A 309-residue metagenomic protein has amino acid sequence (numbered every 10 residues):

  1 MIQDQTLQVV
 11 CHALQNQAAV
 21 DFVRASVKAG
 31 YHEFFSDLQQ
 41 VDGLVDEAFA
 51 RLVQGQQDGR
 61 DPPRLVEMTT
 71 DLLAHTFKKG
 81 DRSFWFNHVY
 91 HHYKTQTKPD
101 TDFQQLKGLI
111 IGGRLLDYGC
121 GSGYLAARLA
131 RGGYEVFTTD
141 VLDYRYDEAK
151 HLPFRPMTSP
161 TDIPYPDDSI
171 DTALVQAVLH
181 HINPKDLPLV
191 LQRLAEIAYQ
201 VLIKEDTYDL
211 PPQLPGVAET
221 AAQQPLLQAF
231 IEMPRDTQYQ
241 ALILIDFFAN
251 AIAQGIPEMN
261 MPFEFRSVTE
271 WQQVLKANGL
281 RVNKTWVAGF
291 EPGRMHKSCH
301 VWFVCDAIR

Functional and structural regions predicted by a protein language model:
M1-W85: N-terminal, positively charged/glycine-rich alpha-helical extensions of SAM-dependent methyltransferases
H92-G113: Conserved alpha-helix/loop element of class I SAM-dependent methyltransferases that forms part of the SAM/SAH-binding
I111-G121: Conserved class I S-adenosyl-L-methionine
C120-D162: Class I SAM-dependent methyltransferase SAM/SAH-binding core
L174: A conserved beta-strand element that flanks and buttresses the S-adenosyl-L-methionine
A177-H181: Short catalytic micro-motifs in class I SAM-dependent methyltransferases
I182-R193, I197: A short, conserved alpha-helix within the catalytic core of class I
K204-N278, V282-P292: C-terminal alpha-helical "lid/dimerization" subdomain adjacent to the S-adenosyl-L-methionine
